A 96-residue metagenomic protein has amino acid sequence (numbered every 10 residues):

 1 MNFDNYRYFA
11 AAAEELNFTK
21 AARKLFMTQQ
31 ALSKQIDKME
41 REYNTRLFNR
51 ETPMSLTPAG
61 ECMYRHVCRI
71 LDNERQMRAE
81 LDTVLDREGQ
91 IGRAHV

Functional and structural regions predicted by a protein language model:
N2-Y8, Q29, G60, V67: The N-cap/first-turn positions of alpha helices within or immediately adjacent to helix-turn-helix DNA-binding domains
F9, A21-A22, T57-G60: Hydrophobic two-helix hairpin corresponding to the core of helix-turn-helix DNA-binding domains
A12-F26, P53: Short helix-boundary/capping micro-motifs
E15, K24, K38-R46: Residue cluster at the C-terminal edge of the helix-turn-helix DNA-binding motif
E40-P58: A short LG(V/I)-centered, amphipathic sequence patch enriched for acidic residue(s) preceding the LG motif
E42-Y43, M63-L85: Alpha-helical linker/hinge and terminal dimerization helices associated with HTH transcriptional regulators
T83-A94: Interdomain hinge and pocket-entrance segments immediately C-terminal to HTH DNA-binding domains
